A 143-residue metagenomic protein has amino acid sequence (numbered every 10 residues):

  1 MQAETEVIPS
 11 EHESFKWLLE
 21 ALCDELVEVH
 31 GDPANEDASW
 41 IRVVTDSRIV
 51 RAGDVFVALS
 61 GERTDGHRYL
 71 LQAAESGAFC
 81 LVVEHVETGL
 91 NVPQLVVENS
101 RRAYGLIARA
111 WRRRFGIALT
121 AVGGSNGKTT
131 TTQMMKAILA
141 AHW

Functional and structural regions predicted by a protein language model:
M1-L106: N-terminal leader/targeting and accessory segments in enzymes
V96, A103-W143: Phosphate-binding loop of NTP-binding sites
